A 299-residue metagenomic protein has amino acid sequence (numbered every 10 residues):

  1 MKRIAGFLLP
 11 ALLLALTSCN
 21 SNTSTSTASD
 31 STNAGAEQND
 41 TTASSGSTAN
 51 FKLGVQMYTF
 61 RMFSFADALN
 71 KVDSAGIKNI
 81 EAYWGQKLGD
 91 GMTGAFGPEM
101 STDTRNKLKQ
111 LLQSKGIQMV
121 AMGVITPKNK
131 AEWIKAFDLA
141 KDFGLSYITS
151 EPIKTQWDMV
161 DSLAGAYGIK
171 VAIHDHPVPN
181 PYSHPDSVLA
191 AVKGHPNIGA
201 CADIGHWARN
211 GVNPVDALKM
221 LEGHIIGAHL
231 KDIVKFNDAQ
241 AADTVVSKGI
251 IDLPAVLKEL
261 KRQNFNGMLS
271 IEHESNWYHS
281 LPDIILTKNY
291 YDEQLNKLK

Functional and structural regions predicted by a protein language model:
K2-I4, C19-M57, R61-N79, S114 (+4 more regions): Histidine-acidic metal/acid-base catalytic patches
L8-T17: Bacterial N-terminal signal peptides
T59-M62, Q86-G89, V124-K128, K154-Q156 (+4 more regions): Solvent-exposed loop/turn segments at secondary-structure junctions within structured extracellular/periplasmic domains
A82-K107: Glycine-rich, proline-tolerant flexible connector loops at the mouths of alpha/beta enzymes
W84, M119-M122, G168-D175, C201-A202 (+2 more regions): Short beta-strands and strand-loop turn motifs
P98-R105, S150, P181, V246 (+1 more regions): Flexible, glycine- and charge-enriched loops at secondary-structure boundaries
L111, K115-G199, A208-G211: Active-site acidic/histidine proton-transfer and metal-coordination neighborhood in alpha/beta enzyme cores
